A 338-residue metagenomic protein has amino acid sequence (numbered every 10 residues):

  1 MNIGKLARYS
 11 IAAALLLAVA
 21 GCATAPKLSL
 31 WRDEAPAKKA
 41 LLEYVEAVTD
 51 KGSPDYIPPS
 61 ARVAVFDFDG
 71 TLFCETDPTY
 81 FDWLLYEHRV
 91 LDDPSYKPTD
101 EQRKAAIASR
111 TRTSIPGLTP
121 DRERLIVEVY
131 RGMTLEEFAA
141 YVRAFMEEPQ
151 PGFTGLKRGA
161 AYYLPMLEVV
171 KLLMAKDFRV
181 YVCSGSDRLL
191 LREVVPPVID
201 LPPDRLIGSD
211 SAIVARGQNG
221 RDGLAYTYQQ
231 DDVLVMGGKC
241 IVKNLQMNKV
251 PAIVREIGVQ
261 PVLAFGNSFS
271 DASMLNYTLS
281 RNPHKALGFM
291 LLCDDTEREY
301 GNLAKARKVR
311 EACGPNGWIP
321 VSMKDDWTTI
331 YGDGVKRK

Functional and structural regions predicted by a protein language model:
N2, I57-P58, P202: Short, solvent-exposed coil/turn linker segments
N2-I11: Bacterial N-terminal signal peptides that target proteins for export
A13, L17, G21-F68, T76 (+3 more regions): Non-catalytic pre-domain segments flanking phosphatase-related domains
T24-W31, T111, R122-E128, T296: Charged, low-complexity surface segments at secondary-structure and domain boundaries
A25-R32, P36-L42, E46, A61 (+1 more regions): C-terminal cap/substrate-recognition subdomain and adjoining C-terminal extension of metal-dependent phosphatase-like
A61-F66, R103-R112, V169: Amphipathic alpha-helical surface "interface" segments used for docking/oligomerization or membrane association within
D77-Y80, L84-A160, L164: A metal-dependent, Asp-based hydrolase signature
